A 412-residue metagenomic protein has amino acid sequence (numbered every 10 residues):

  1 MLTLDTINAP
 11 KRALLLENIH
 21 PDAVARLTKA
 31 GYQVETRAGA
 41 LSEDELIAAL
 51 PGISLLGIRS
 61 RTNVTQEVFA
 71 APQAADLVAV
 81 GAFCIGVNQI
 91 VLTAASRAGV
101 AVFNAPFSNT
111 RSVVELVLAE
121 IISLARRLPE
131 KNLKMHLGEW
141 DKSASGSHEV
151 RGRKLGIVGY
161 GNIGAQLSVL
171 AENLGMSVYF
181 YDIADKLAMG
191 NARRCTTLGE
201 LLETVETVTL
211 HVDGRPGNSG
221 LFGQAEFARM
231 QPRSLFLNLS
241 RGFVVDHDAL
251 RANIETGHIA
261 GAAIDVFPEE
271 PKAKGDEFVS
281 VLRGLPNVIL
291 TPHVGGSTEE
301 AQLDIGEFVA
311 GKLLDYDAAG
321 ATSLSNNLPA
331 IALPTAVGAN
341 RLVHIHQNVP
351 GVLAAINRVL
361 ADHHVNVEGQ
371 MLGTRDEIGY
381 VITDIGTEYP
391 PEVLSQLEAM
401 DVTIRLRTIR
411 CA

Functional and structural regions predicted by a protein language model:
M1-F103, L201-E203, G223-A225, R229 (+3 more regions): An N-terminal-biased, well-structured beta-alpha scaffold segment characteristic of Rossmann-like dinucleotide-binding
T6-A9, S143-R233: Rossmann-like dinucleotide/phosphate-binding beta-alpha-beta segment
R61, I85, E206, H211-G214 (+2 more regions): Short glycine-/small-residue-rich Rossmann-like dinucleotide-binding loops
N63, G86-Q89, N104, S108 (+4 more regions): Residue-level detector of alpha-helix initiation sites
A98-K154, Q166-V169, N173, A321-N326: Phosphate-binding beta-alpha-beta segment of Rossmann-like dinucleotide-binding domains, i.e., the NAD(P)
V102, A228, R233-L235, L239-T335 (+3 more regions): Rossmann-like dinucleotide-binding domain for NAD(H)/NADP(H)
S323-A412: A conserved regulatory-domain signal marking ACT and ACT-like small-molecule sensing domains and adjacent regulatory
